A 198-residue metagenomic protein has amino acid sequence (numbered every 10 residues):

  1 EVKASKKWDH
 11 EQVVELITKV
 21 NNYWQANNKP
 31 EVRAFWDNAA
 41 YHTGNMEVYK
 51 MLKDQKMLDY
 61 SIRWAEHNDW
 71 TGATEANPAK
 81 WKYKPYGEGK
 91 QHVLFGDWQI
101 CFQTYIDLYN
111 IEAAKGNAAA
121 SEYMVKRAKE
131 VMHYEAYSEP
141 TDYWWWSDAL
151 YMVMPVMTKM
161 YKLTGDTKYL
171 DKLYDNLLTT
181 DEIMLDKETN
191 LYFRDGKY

Functional and structural regions predicted by a protein language model:
V2-K6, A40-Q55, I100-N117, M152-D166: Well-ordered alpha-helical scaffold segments within catalytic/enzyme domains
D9-H10, T18-M46, K50, D54 (+4 more regions): Solvent-exposed loop and edge beta-strand segments that line ligand/cofactor-binding and catalytic clefts
E11-E31, D59-K82, A119-T141, T167-F193: Long, well-ordered core segments of solenoidal/helical folds
K80-G87, Q91-T158: Extracytoplasmic mature domains of secreted/periplasmic and thylakoid-lumen proteins
